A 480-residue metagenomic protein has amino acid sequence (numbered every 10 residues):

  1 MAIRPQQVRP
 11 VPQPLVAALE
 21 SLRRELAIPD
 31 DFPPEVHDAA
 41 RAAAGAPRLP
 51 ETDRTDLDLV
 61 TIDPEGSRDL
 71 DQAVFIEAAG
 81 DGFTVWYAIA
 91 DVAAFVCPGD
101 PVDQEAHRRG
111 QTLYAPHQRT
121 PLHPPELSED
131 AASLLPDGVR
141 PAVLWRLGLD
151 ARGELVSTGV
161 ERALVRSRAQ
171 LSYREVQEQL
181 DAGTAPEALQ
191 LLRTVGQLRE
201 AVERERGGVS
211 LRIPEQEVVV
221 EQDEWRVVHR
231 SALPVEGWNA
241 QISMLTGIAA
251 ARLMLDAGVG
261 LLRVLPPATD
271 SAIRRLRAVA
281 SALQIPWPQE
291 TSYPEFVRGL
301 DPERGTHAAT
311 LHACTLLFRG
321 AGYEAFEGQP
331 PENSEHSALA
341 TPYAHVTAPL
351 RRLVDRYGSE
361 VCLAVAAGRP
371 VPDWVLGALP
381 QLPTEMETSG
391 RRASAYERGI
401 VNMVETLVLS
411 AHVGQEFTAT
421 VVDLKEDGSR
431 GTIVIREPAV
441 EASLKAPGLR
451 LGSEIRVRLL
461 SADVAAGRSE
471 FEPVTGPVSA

Functional and structural regions predicted by a protein language model:
A2-I28, E35-P447, L451-S453, A462-S469 (+1 more regions): Electropositive polyanion-binding surfaces
F471-P473: Generic detector of short, aliphatic-rich beta-strand segments that form the cores of beta-sheets in diverse domain
